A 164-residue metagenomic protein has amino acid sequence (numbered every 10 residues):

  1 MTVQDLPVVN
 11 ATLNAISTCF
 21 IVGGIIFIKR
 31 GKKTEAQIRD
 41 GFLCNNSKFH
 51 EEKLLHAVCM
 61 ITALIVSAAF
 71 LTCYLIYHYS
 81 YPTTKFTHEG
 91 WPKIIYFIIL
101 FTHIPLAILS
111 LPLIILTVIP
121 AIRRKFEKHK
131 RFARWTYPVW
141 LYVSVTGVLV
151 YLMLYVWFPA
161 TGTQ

Functional and structural regions predicted by a protein language model:
M1-Q164: Alpha-helical membrane insertion/targeting regions
